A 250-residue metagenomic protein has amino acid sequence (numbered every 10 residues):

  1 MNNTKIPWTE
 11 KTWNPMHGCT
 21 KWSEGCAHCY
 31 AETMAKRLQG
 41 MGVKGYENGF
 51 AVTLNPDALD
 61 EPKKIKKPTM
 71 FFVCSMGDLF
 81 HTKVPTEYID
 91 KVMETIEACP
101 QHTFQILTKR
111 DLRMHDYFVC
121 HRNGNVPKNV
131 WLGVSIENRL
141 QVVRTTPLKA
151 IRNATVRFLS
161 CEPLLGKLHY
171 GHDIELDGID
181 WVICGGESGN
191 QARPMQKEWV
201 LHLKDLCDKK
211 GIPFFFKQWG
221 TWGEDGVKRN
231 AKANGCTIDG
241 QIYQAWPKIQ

Functional and structural regions predicted by a protein language model:
M1-F71, K248: N-terminal [4Fe-4S]-dependent radical SAM core
M1-H17, K21, L38-M41, K149 (+2 more regions): Auxiliary Fe-S-binding modules of radical SAM enzymes
N3, T9, K44, G49 (+7 more regions): Homeobox/homeodomain signature
E24, A31-M34, D78, E137 (+3 more regions): Residue-level marker of positions within ordered structural domains that often coincide with functionally constrained
Y30, Y46, Y88-D90, K149 (+1 more regions): General N-terminal targeting signals
L54-F215: Conserved AdoMet/S-adenosylmethionine-binding subsite of the radical SAM
